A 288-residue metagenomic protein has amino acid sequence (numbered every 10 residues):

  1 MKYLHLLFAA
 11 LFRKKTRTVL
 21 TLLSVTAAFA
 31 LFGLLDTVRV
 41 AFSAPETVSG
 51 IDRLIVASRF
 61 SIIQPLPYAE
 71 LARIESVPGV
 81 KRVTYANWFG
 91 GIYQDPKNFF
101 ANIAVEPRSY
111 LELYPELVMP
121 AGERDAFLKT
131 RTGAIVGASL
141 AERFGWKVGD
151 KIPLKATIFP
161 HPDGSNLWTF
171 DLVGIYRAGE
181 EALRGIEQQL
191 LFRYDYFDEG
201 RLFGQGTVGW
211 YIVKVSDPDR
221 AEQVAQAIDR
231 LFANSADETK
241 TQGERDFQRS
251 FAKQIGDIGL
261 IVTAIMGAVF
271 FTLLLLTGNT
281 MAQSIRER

Functional and structural regions predicted by a protein language model:
M1-F32, S284: N-terminal Sec/SRP start-transfer signal
A9-R13, A104, F127, Q254-I255: Helix-boundary and loop/linker segments of multi-pass membrane transporters
T26-I103, R108-S109, M119-T130, E142-R143 (+3 more regions): Hydrophobic, regular-secondary-structure patches
V38, F42-P45, R220-L275, S284-E287: Peri-transmembrane interface segments
A86-I92, T157-P160, Q248: Short, solvent-exposed loop/turn elements at beta->coil junctions and helix N-caps that rim active or binding pockets
A141, W146-Q242: Basic-flanked hydrophobic alpha-helices used for secretion and membrane insertion
